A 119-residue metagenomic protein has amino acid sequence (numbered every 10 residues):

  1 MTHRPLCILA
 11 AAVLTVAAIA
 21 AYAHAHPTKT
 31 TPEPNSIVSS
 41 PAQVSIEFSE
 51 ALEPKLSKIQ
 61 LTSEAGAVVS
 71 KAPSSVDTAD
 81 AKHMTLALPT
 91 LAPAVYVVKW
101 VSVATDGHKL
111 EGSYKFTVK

Functional and structural regions predicted by a protein language model:
M1-A10: Bacterial N-terminal signal peptides that target proteins for export
A18-A20: N-terminal signal peptide c-region/cleavage motif recognized by signal peptidases
Y22-S40: N-terminal edge beta-strand
S39, V44-E50, G107-K119: Extended, polar beta-sheet/loop recognition surfaces of beta-rich domains that mediate binding to diverse ligands
S45, A51-A72: Short, surface-exposed alpha-helix to beta-strand junction/turn motifs within ectodomains of secreted and cell-envelope
S49, A87-P89: Surface-exposed loop and edge beta-strand positions of immunoglobulin-like domains
K82-L86: Short strand-edge motifs at loop-to-beta-strand transitions and within beta-strands of extracellular beta-rich domains
A92-V101: A glycine-anchored, Pro-Gly-centered beta-turn/N-cap motif
